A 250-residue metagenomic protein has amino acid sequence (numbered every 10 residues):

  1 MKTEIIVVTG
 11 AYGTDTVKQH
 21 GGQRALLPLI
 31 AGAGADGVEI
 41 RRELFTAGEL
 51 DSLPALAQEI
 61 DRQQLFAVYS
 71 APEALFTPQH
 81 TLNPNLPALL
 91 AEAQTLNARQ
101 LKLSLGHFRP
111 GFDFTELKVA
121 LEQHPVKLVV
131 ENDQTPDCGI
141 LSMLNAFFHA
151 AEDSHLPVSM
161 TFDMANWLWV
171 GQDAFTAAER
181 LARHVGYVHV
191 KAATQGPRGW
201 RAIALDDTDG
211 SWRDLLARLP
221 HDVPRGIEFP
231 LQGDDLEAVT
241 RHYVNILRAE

Functional and structural regions predicted by a protein language model:
M1-A11, D15-G34, N97, L141-F162 (+1 more regions): Histidine-acidic metal/acid-base catalytic patches
M1-P87, Q94: N-terminal pre-domain/capping segments
A11-G13, R42-L44, E73-L75, L105-R109 (+4 more regions): Active-site-proximal loop/turn and secondary-structure-junction residues that shape catalytic pockets, frequently
V17, E43, A47, F76 (+6 more regions): Charge-dense, low-complexity intrinsically disordered segments
E39, V68-Y69, K102, V129 (+3 more regions): Conserved beta-strand positions in the central sheet of alpha/beta enzyme cores
L50-L53, H80-L82, D113-E116, L141-M143 (+2 more regions): Short secondary-structure transition/capping segments
L56-A67, A120-K127, H221-D222, E237-E250: Short, electropositive alpha-helical surface patch
E59-A67, P72, F76-S159: Active-site acidic/histidine proton-transfer and metal-coordination neighborhood in alpha/beta enzyme cores
